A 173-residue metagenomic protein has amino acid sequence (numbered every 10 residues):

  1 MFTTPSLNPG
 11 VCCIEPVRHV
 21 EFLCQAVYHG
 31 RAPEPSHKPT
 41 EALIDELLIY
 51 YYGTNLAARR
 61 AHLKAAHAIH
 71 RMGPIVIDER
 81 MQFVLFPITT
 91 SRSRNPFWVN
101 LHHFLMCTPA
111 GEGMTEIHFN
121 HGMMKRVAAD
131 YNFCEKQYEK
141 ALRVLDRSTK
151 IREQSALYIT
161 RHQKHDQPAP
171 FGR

Functional and structural regions predicted by a protein language model:
M1-V99, H103-R173: Eukaryotic intrinsically disordered, low-complexity regulatory linkers and tails enriched in Ser/Thr/Pro
